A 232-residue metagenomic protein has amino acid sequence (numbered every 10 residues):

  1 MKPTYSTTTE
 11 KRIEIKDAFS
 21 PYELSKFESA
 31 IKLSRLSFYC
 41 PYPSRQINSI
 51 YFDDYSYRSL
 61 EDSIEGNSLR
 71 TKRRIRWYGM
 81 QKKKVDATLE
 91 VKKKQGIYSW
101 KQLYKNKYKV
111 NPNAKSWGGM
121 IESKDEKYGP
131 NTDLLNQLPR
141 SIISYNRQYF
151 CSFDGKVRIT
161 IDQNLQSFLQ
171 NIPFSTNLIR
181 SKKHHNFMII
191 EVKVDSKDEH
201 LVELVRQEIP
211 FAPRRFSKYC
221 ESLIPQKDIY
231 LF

Functional and structural regions predicted by a protein language model:
M1-F232: Phosphate-end processing signature that detects enzymes handling 5′-triphosphorylated RNA and polyphosphate
